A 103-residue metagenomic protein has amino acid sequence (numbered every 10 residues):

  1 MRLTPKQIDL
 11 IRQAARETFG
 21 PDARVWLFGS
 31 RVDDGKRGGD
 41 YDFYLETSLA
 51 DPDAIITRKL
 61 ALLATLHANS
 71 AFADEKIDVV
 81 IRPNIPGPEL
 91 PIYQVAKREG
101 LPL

Functional and structural regions predicted by a protein language model:
M1-W26, V32-G38, T47-L103: Catalytic core of pol beta-like nucleotidyltransferases
Y41: Conserved loop-to-beta-strand segment in the C-terminal subdomain of adenylate-forming
